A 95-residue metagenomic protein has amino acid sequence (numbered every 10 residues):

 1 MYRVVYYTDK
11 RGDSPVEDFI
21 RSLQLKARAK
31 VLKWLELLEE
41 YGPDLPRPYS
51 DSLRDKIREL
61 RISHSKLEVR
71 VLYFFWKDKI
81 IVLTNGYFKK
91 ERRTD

Functional and structural regions predicted by a protein language model:
M1-E68, K77-I81, F88-D95: Basic, Lys/Arg-enriched alpha-helical interface segments
V71: Portal/gating segments that form or line small-molecule/metal binding sites
F74: Conserved Hanks-type protein kinase catalytic core
